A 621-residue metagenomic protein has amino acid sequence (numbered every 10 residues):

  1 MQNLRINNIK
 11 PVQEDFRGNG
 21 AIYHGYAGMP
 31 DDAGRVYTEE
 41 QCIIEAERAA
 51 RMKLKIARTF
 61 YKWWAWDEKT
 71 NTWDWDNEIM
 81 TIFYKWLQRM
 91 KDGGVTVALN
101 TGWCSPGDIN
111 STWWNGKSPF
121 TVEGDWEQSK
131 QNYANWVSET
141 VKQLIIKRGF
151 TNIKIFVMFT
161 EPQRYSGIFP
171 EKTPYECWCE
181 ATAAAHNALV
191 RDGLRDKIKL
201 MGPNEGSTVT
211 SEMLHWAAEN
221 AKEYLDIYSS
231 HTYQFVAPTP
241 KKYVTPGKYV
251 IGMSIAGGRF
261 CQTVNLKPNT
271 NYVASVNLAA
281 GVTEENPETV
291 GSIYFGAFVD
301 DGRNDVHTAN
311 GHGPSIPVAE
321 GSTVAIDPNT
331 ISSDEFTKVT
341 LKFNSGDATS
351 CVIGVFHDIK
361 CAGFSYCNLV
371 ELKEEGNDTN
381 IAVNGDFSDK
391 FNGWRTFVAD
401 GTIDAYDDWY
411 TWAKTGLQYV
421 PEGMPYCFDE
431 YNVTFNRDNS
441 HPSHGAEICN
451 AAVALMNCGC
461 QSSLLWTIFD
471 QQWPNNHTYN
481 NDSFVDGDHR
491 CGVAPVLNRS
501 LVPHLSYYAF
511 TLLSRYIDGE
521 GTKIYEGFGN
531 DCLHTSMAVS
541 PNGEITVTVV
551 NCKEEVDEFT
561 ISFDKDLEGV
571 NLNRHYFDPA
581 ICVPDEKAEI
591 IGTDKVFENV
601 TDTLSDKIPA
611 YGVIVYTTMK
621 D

Functional and structural regions predicted by a protein language model:
M1-E47, M52, V355: Mature N-terminal, pre-catalytic/accessory segment of carbohydrate-active enzymes
A21, T140, F156, Y228 (+4 more regions): Conserved, mostly hydrophobic/aromatic
A49-P240, T270, G281-P287, D347 (+1 more regions): Substrate-binding cleft and catalytic face of glycoside hydrolase catalytic domains, especially the flexible beta-alpha
V236-K241, V398-F435: Glycoside hydrolase catalytic-domain groove-lining segments
P238-D407, K595: Extracellular and organelle-lumenal recognition/adhesion modules and their flexible linkers in secreted
F428-H534: Aromatic/acidic polysaccharide-binding cleft in carbohydrate-active enzymes
G529-V570, H575, Y611-T617: Carbohydrate-binding surface patches
G592-D621: C-terminal beta-strand-rich structural cap/linker in extracellular carbohydrate-active enzymes
